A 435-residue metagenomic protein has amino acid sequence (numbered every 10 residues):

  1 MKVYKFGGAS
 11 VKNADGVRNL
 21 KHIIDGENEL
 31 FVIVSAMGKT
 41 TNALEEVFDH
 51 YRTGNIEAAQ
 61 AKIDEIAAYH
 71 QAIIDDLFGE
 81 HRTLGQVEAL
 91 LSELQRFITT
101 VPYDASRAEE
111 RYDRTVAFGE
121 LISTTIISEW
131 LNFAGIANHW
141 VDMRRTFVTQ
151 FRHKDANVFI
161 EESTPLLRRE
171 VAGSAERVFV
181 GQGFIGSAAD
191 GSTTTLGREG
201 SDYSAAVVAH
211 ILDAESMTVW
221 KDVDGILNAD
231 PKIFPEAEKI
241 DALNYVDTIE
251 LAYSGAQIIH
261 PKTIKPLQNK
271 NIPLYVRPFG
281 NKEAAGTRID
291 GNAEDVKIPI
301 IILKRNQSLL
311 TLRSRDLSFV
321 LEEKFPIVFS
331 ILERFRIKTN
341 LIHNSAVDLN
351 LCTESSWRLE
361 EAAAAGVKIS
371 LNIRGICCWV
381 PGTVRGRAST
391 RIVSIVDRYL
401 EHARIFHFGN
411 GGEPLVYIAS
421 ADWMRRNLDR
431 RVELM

Functional and structural regions predicted by a protein language model:
M1-I259, I264: Nucleotide/pyrophosphate-binding catalytic subdomain
M1-K2, E29-V32, Q71, A137-H139 (+15 more regions): Structural motif
G8-A9, M37-G38, I185-G186, S201 (+11 more regions): Short, glycine-/Ser/Thr-/acidic-enriched flexible segments
N42, A189-D190, N228-A229, Y275-R277 (+3 more regions): Short helix/loop capping segments that flank catalytic or ligand/cofactor-binding pockets
R82-T83, I259-K262, P273-K282, F335-V347 (+1 more regions): Flexible, glycine/charged-enriched surface loops at secondary-structure junctions
N244-D290, D295-D316, L321: A conserved active-site cap/scaffold subdomain adjacent to cofactor or substrate pockets
T287-S370, I376: A conserved regulatory-domain signal marking ACT and ACT-like small-molecule sensing domains and adjacent regulatory
A362, V367-M435: PLD/PLD-like phosphodiesterase catalytic module centered on the HKD motif
